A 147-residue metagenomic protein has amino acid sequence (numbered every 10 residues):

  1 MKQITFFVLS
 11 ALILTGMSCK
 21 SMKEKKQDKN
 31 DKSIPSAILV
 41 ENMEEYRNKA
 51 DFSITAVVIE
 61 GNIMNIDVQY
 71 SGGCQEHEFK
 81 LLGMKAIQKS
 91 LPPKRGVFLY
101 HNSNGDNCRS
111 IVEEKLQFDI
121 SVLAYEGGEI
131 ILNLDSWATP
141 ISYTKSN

Functional and structural regions predicted by a protein language model:
M1-I4: Positively charged n-region of N-terminal signal peptides that target proteins for export
F6-I13: Hydrophobic helical h-region of N-terminal Sec-dependent signal peptides in bacterial secretory/periplasmic proteins
T15-S18: C-terminal motif of bacterial Sec signal peptides marking the signal peptidase cleavage site
K23-V58: Transition segment at domain starts
I59-D106: Mature extracytoplasmic domains of secretory-pathway proteins
C74, S146-N147: Short, solvent-exposed mixed-charge patches
L99-I130, W137: Short, solvent-exposed, Trp/other aromatic-anchored flexible loops in extracytoplasmic proteins
D135-T144: Short acidic/polar inter-strand loop motif in beta-rich domains
